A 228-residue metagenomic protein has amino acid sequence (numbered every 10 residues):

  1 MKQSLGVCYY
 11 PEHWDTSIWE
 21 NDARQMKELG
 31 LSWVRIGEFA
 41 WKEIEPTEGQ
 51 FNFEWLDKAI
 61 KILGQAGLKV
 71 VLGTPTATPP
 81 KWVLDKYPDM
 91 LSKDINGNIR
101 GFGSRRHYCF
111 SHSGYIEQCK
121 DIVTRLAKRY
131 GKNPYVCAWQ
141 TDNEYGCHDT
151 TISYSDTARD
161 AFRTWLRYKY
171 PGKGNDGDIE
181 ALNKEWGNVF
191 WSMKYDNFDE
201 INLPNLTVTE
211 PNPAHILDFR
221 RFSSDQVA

Functional and structural regions predicted by a protein language model:
M1-I18: Boundary/entry segment of secreted carbohydrate-active catalytic domains
M1-Q3, I36-A40, R106, N212-H215: A short alpha-helix capping/helix-coil boundary motif
K2-G6, W33, G67-V71, Y135-Q140: Structural preference for beta-strand elements that scaffold enzyme active sites
G6-C8, E43-E45, H112, F219-R220: A short, structure-level motif marking secondary-structure boundaries and short turns
Y10-E12, F39, P75-P79, T141-G146: Active-site beta-loop-alpha junctions enriched in small/polar residues
E12, T16, G49, F53 (+2 more regions): Flexible, glycine- and charge-enriched loops at secondary-structure boundaries
E20-G101, I116, V123-G131: Aromatic-lined substrate-binding rim segments of carbohydrate-active enzymes
R100-R125, R129-A228: Polysaccharide-binding and catalytic clefts of secreted carbohydrate-active enzymes
